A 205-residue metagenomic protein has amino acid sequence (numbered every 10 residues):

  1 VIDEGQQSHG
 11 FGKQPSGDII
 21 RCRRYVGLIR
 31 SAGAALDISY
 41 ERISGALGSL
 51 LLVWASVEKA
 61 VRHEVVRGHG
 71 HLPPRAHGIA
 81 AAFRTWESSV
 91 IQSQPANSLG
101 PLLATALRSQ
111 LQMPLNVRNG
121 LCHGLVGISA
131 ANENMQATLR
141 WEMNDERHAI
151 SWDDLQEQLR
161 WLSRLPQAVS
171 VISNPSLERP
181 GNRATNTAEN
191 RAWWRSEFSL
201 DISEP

Functional and structural regions predicted by a protein language model:
I2-Q7: Extreme N-terminal basic, low-complexity initiation segments that serve as generic localization/processing leaders
H9-Q92, T105-N116, G120-A131, E157 (+2 more regions): Amphipathic alpha-helical interface elements
S98-A106: Short acidic (Asp/Glu) patches
N134-A149: Short secondary-structure subsegments characteristic of cysteine-rich extracellular domains
I150-D154: Short Fe-S-cluster ligation motifs
F198-L200, E204: Exposed, interaction-prone assembly regions rather than primary DNA-binding/catalytic cores
